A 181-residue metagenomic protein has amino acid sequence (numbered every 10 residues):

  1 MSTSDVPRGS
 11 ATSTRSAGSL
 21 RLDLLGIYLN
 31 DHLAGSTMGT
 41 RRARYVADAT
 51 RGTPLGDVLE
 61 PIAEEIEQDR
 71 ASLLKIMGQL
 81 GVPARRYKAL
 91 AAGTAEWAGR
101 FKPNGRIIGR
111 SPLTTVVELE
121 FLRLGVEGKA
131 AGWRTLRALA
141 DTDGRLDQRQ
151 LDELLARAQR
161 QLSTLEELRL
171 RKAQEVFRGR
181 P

Functional and structural regions predicted by a protein language model:
M1-L22, G26: Terminal targeting/low-complexity segments that flank the catalytic cores of oxidoreductases
S4-A11, L80-P112: Carboxylate-rich helix-loop segments that flank metal/cofactor sites and access channels in metalloenzymes
G18-R51, T115-A140: Alpha-helical bundle segments that constitute or directly flank the non-heme di-iron/ferroxidase center
Y45-D57, L80-G81, L136-D152: Inter-helical turn/loop segments and adjacent helix faces that build the functional surface of alpha-helical bundle
G56-E64, K88, E120, R145-A156: Short, charged, amphipathic alpha-helical segments
G56-W97: Conserved alpha-helical segments that form or flank metal/cofactor-binding pockets of metalloenzymes
L74, G81-K88, A95, L113-V116 (+4 more regions): Amphipathic alpha-helical hairpins/coiled-coils and adjacent low-complexity
L122-P181: Preference for long, well-ordered alpha-helical segments
